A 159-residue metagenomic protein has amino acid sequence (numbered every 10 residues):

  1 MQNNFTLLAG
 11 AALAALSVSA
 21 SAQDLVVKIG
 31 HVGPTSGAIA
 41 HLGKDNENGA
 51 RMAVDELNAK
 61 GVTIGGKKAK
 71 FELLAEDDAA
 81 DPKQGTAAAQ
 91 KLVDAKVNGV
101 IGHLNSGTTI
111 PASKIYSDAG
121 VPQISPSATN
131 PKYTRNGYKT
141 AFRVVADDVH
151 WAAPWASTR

Functional and structural regions predicted by a protein language model:
M1-A22: Gram-negative bacterial Sec-dependent N-terminal signal peptides
A11, A50, A112: Aromatic/hydrophobic pocket-lining residues that form π-stacking "cages" and hydrophobic walls in ligand
A20-H31, I64-K70: Immediate post-signal peptide segment of exported/extracytoplasmic ligand-binding proteins
G30-R51, E76-P82, L104-G107: Extracytoplasmic "Venus flytrap"
G33-I39, V54-G61, V93-K96, I101-L104 (+2 more regions): Sec/Tat-exported extracytoplasmic proteins
N48-E72: Signal peptide-proximal N-terminal region of secreted/periplasmic/extracellular or secretory-lumen proteins
K68-D94, W151-P154: Structural motif
V97-R159: Extracytoplasmic ligand/sensor domains, especially the bilobed periplasmic-binding protein
